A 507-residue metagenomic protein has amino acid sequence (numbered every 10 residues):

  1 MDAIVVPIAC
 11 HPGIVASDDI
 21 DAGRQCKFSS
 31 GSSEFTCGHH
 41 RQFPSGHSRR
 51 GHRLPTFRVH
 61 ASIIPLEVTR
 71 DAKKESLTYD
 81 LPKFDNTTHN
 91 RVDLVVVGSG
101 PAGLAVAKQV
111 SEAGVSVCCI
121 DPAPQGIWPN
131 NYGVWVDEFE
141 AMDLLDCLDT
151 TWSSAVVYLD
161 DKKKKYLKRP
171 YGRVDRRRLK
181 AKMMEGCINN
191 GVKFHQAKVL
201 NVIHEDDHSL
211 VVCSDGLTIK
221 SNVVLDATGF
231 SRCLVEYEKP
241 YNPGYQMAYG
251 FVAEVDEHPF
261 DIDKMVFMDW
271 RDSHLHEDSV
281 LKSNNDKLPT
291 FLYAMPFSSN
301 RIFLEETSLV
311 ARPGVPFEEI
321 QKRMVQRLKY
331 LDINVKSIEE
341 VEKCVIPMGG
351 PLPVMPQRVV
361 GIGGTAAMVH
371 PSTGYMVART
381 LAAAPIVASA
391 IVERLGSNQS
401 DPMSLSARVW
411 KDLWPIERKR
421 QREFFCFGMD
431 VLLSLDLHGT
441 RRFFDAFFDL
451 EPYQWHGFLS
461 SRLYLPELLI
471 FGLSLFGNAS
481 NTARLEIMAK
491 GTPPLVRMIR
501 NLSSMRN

Functional and structural regions predicted by a protein language model:
M1-F57, A61-S62: N-terminal chloroplast transit peptides
T69-C119: N-terminal Rossmann-like FAD-binding beta1-loop-alpha1 element of flavoenzymes
A105-K162, R178: N-terminal FAD cofactor-binding segment of flavoenzymes
Q109-A113, G186-S337, P347-M355, A367: Predominantly flavin-linked oxidoreductase catalytic cores and closely associated redox partners
D286-P289, K343-I362, P415-E423, L432-H438: FAD-binding beta-loop-beta segment adjacent to the flavin cofactor pocket
R312-E342, A382-W410: Flavin-binding catalytic cores
A367-A388: A conserved FAD-binding loop/helix module that cradles the flavin
P385-N507: Long, low-complexity C-terminal extensions of enzymes
